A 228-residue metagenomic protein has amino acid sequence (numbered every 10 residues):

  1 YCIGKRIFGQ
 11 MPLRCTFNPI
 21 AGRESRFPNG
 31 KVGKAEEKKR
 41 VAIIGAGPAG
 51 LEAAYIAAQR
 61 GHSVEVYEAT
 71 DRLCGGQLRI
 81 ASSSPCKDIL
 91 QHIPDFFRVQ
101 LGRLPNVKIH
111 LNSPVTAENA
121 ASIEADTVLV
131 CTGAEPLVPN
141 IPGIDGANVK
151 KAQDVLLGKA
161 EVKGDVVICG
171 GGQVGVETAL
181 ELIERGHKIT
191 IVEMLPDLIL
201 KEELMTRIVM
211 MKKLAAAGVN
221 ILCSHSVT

Functional and structural regions predicted by a protein language model:
Y1-E37: Cysteine-cluster motifs in flexible loop/terminal segments that predominantly coordinate metals
G4, F17, I80, C86 (+3 more regions): Generic structural "secondary-structure junction" signal
C15, L101, L129, V149: Conserved hydrophobic/aromatic pocket- or pore-lining residues that grip, position, or stack substrates in active sites
R23-R26, L73-L78, V138-P139: Short acidic/His/Gly/Ser-rich catalytic and metal-binding motifs that mark active-site loops of diverse hydrolases
A35-R72, I109-E124, C131-I141, D145-N148 (+1 more regions): Rossmann-like dinucleotide/flavin-binding elements
S63-R103, L180-H225: Rossmann-like dinucleotide-binding cores of NAD(P)H-dependent redox enzymes
